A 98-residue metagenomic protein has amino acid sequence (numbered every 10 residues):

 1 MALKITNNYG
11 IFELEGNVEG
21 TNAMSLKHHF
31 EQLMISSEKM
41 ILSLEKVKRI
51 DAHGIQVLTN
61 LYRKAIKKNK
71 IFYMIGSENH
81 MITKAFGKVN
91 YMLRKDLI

Functional and structural regions predicted by a protein language model:
M1-H53, V57-I98: STAS-like cytosolic regulatory interaction modules
